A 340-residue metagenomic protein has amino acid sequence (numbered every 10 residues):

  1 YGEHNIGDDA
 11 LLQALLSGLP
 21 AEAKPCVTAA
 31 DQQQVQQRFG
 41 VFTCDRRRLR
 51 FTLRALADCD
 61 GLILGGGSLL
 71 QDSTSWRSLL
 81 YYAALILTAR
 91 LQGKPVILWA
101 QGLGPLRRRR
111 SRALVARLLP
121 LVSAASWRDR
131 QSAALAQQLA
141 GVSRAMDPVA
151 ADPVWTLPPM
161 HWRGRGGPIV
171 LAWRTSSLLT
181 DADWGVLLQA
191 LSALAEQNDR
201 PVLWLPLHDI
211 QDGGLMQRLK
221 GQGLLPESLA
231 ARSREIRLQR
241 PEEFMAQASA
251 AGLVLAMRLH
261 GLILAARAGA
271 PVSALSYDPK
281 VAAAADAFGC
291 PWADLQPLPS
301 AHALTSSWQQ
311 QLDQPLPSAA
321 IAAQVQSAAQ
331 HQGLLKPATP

Functional and structural regions predicted by a protein language model:
Y1-P340: Active-site anion-handling motifs in enzyme catalytic cores
